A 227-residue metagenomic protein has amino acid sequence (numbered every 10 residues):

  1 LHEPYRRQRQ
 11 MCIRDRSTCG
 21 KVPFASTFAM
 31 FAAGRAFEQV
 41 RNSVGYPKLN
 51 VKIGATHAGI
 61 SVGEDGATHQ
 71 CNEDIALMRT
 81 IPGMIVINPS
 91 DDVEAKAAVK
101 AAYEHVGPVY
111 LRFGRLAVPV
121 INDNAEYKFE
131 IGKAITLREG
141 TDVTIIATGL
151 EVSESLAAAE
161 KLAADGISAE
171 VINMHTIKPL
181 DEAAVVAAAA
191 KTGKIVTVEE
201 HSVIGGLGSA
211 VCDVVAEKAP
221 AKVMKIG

Functional and structural regions predicted by a protein language model:
L1-R9, I13: Single conserved hydrophobic/aromatic residue that forms the stacking wall/gate of nucleotide- or nucleobase-binding
R9, V44, T80, A97 (+2 more regions): A ubiquitous, low-specificity "background" feature that marks scattered single residues across proteins without
Q10, V62-G63, G114-G227: Thiamine diphosphate
R16-E139, V143-T144, S153, A169: Conserved thiamine diphosphate
